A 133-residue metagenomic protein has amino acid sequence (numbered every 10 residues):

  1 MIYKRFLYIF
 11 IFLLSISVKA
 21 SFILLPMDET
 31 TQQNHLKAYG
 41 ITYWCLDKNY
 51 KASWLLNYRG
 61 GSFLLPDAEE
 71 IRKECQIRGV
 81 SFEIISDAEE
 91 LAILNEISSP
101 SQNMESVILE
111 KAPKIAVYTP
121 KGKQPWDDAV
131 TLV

Functional and structural regions predicted by a protein language model:
M1-L7: Bacterial N-terminal signal peptides that target proteins for export
S15-S17: N-terminal signal peptide c-region/cleavage motif recognized by signal peptidases
A20-V133: Intrinsic-disorder/low-complexity accessory segments
